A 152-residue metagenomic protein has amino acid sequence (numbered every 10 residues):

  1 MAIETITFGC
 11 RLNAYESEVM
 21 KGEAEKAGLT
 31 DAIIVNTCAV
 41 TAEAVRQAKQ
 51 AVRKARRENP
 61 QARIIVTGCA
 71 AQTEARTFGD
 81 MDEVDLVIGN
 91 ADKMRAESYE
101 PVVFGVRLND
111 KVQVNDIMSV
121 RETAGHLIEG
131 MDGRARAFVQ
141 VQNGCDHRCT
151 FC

Functional and structural regions predicted by a protein language model:
M1-C152: Proteins enriched for Cys/Gly/acidic motifs involved in redox and nucleic-acid/cofactor modification
